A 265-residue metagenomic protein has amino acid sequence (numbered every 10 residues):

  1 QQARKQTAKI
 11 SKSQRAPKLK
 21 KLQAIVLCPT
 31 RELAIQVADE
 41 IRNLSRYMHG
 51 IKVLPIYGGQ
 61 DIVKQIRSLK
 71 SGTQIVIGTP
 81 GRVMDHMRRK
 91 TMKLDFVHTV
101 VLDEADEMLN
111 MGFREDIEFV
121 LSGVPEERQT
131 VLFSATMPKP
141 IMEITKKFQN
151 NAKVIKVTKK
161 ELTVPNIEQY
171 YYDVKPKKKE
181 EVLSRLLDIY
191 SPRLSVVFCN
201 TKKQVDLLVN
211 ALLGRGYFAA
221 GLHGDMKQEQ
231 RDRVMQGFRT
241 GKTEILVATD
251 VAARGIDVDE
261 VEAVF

Functional and structural regions predicted by a protein language model:
Q1-F265: Conserved helicase RecA-like core
